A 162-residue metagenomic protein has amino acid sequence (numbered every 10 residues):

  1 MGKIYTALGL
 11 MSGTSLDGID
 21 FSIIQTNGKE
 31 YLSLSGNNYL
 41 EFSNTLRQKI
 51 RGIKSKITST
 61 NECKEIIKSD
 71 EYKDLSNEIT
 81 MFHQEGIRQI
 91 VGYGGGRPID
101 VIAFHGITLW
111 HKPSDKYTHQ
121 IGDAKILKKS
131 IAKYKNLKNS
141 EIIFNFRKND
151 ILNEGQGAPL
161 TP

Functional and structural regions predicted by a protein language model:
M1-P162: Short acidic/glycine-rich loops and adjacent helix/strand connectors that line catalytic pockets where negatively
